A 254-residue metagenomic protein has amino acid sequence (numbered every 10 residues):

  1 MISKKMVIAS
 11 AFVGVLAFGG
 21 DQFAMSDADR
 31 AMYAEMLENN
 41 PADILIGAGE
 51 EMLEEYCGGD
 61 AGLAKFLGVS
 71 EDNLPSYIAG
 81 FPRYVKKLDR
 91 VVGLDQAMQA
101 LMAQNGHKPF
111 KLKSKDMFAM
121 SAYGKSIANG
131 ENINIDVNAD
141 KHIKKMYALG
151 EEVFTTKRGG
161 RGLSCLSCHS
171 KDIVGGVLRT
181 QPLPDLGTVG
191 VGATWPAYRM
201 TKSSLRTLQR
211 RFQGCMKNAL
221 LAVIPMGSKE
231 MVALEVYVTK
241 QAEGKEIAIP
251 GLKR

Functional and structural regions predicted by a protein language model:
I2-F18: Gram-negative bacterial Sec-dependent N-terminal signal peptides
G20-G47, E54-A119, N129, D136 (+2 more regions): Electron-transfer interface patches adjacent to heme c in soluble/periplasmic c-type cytochromes and di-/multiheme
N132-L149: Solvent-exposed, charged amphipathic helical/linker segments at domain boundaries
